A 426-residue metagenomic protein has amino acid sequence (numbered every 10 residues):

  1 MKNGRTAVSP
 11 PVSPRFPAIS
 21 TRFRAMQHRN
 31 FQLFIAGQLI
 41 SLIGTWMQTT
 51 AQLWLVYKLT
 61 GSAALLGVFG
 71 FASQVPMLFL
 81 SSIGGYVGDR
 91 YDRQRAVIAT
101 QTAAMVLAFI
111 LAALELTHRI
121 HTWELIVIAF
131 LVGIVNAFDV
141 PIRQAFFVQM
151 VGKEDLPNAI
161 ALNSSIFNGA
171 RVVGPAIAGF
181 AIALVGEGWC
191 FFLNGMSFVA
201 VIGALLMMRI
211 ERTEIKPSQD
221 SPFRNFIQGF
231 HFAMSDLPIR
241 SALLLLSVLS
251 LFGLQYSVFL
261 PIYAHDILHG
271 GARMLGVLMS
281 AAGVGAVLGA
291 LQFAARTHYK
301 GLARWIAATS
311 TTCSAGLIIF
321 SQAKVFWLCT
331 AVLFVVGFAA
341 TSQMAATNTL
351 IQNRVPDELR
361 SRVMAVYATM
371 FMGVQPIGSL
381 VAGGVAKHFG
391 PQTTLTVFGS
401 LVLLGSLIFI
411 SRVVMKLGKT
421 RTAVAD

Functional and structural regions predicted by a protein language model:
M1-M26, R224, R412-D426: Intrinsic disorder in cytosolic terminal tails and internal cytosolic loops of multi-pass membrane transporters
F16-V75, H231-S280: Helix-loop boundary and gating motifs at the non-cytosolic
Q32, A36, L42, V68 (+9 more regions): Alpha-helical transmembrane segments of integral membrane proteins
Q32-T50, A72-G88, D92-L107, E124-A183 (+8 more regions): Substrate-agnostic recognition of the 12-TM MFS/MFS-like secondary transporter fold
L53-T60, L111-T117, V173-L193, D266-I267 (+1 more regions): Transmembrane alpha-helix termini and helix-breaking/packing motifs in multi-pass membrane transporters
T60, D92, L114-E115, R119 (+1 more regions): Helix-breaking motifs and short loop linkers at transmembrane-helix boundaries and internal kinks in secondary membrane
F69, F79-S82, R90, A96 (+5 more regions): C-terminal transmembrane bundle of multi-pass solute transporters/carriers
A145, Q149, E187, F191-S221 (+1 more regions): Helix-loop junctions on the cytosolic side of multi-pass membrane transporters, especially the intracellular loop
